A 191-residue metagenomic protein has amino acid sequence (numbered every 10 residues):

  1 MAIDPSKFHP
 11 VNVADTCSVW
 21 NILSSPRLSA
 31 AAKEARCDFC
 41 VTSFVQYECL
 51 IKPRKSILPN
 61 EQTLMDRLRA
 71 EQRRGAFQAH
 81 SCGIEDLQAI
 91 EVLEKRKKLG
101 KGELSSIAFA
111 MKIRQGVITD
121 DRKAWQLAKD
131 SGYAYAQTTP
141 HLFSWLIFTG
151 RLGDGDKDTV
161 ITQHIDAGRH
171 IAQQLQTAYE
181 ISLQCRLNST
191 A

Functional and structural regions predicted by a protein language model:
A2-F109, I113-Q115, R122-Q137, H141-W145 (+2 more regions): Active-site-proximal, substrate-binding regions of enzyme catalytic domains and RNA-binding/basic surfaces
